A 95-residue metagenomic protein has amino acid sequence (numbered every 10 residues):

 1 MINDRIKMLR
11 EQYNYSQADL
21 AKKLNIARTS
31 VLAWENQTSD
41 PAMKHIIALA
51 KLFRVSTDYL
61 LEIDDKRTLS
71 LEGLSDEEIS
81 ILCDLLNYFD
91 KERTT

Functional and structural regions predicted by a protein language model:
M1-Q12: A short, Lys/Arg-rich alpha-helix, primarily the initiator
Q12, L52-V55, Y88-K91: Conserved amphipathic alpha-helical interaction elements at protein-protein interfaces in regulatory, energy-coupling
N14-N36, A48: Short alpha-helical DNA-recognition segment
L24-N25, A42-Y59: DNA major-groove recognition helix of helix-turn-helix/homeodomain DNA-binding modules
E35, H45, L61-D64: DNA major-groove recognition helix of helix-turn-helix
D64-T95: Interfacial/linker helices and their anchor residues that mediate assembly or domain coupling
